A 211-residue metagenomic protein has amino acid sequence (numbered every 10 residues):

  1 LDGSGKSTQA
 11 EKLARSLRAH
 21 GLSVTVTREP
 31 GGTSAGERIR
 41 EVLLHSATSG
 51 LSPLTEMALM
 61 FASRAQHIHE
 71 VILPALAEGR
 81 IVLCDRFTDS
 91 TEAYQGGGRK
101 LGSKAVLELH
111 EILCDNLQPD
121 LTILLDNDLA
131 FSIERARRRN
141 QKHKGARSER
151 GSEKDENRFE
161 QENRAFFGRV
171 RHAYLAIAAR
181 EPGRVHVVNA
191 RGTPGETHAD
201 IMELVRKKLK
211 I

Functional and structural regions predicted by a protein language model:
G3: Walker A (P-loop) phosphate-binding loop of P-loop NTPases
K6: Conserved lysine of the Walker
Q9: Hydrophobic positions on the alpha1 helix immediately C-terminal to the Walker A/P-loop
A14, A130-I211: NTP-dependent small-molecule kinase module
H20-C114, D200: ATP-dependent small-molecule kinase phosphotransfer cores that center on conserved nucleotide phosphate-binding segments
T27, L83, L121-I123, H186-V188: Hydrophobic/aromatic beta-strand patches that form the interior of the parallel beta-sheet core in alpha/beta enzyme
P30, S63, F87, N127-D128 (+2 more regions): Short beta->alpha linker loops
C84-R86, D115-A136: Conserved phosphate-donor/acceptor-positioning beta-strand/loop module used by diverse small-molecule
